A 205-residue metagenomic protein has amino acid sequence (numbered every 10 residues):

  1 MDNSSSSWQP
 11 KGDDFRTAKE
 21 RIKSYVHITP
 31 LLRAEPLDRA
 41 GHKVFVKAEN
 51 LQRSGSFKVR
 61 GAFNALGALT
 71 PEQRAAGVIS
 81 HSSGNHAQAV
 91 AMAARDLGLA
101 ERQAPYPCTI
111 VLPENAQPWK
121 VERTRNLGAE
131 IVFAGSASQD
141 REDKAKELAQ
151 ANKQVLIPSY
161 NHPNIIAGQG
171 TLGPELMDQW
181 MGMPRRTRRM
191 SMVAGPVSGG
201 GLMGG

Functional and structural regions predicted by a protein language model:
M1-G205: PLP-dependent amino-acid enzyme catalytic core
